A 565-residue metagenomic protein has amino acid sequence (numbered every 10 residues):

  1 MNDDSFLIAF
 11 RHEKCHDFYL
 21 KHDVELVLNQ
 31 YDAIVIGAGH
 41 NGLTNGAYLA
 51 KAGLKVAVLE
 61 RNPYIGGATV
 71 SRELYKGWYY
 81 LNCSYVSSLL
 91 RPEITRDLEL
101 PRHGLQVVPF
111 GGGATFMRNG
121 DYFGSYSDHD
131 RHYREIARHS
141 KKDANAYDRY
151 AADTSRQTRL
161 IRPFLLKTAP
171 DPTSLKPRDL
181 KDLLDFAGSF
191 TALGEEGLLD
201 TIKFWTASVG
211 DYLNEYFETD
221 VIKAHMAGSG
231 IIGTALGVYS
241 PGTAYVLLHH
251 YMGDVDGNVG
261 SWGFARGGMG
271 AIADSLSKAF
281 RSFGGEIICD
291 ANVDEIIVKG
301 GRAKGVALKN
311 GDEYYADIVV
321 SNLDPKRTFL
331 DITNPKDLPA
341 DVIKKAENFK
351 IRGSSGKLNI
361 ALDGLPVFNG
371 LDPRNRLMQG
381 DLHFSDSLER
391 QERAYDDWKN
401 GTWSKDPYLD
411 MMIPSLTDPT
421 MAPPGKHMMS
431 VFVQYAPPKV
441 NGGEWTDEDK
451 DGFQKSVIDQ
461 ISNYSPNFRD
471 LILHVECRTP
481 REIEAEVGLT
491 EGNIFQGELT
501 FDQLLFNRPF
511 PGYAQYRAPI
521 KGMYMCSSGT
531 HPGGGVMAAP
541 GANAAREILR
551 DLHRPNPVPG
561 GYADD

Functional and structural regions predicted by a protein language model:
D3-A33, K51-A52, L504, P511 (+1 more regions): Extreme N-terminal leader/targeting segments of oxidoreductases
C15, V259, F264-R266, G285 (+1 more regions): Mid-domain catalytic core of redox enzymes that form a hydrophobic substrate pocket/lid adjacent to a catalytic redox
L26-T173, Q496-L499, N543: N-terminal glycine-rich phosphate/pyrophosphate-binding loop and immediately adjacent elements
R138, G270, K326-D331, D363 (+2 more regions): Conserved FAD/dinucleotide-binding core of flavoprotein oxidoreductases
S155-F283, L489-L504: Active-site/ligand-binding neighborhood in enzyme catalytic cores
T219, K223-G242, W403-P414, N467-H531: A glycine-rich dinucleotide-binding beta-alpha-beta segment and adjacent secondary-structure elements that constitute
L365-P366, G401-S404, D447-R481: Flavin-binding catalytic cores
S528-L549: A conserved FAD-binding loop/helix module that cradles the flavin
